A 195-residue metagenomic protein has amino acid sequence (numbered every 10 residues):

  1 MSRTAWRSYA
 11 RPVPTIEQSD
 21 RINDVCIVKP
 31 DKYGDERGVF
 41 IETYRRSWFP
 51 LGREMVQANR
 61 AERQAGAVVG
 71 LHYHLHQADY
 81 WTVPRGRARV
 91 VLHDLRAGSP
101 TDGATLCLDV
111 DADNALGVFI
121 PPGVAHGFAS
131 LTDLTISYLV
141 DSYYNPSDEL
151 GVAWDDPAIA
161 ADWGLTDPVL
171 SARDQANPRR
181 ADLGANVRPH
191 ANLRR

Functional and structural regions predicted by a protein language model:
S2-L116, T135-Y138, S142-R195: Non-catalytic, conserved peripheral segments adjacent to functional cores
V110-T132: Conserved metal-binding segment of the jelly-roll/cupin
